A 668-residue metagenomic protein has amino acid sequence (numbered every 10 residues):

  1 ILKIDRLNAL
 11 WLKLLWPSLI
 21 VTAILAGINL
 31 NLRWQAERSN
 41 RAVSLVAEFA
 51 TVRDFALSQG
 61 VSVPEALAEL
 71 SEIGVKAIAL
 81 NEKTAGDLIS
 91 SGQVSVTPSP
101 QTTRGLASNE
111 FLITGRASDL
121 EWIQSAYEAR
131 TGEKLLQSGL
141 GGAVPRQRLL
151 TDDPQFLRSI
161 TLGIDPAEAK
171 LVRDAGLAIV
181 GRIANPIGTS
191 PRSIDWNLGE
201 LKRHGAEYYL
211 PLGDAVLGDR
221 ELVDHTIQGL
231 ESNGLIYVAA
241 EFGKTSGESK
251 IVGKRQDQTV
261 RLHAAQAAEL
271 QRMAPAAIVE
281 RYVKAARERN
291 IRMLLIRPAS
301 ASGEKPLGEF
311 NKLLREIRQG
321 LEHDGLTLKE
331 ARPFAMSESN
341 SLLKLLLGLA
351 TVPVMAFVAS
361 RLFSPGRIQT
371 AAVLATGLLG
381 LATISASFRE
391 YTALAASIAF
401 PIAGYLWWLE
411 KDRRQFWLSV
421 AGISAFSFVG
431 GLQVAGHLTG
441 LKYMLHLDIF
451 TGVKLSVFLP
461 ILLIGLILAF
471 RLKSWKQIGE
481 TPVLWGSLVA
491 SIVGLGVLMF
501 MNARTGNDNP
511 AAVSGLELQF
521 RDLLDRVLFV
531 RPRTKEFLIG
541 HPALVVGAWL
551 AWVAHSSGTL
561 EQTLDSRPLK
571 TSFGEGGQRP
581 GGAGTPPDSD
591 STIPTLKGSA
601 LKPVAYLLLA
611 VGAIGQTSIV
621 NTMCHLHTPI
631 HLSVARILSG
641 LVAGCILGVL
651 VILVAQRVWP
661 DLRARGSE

Functional and structural regions predicted by a protein language model:
I1, L560-T563, V611: Short intrinsically disordered, low-complexity coil segments enriched in acidic
I1-L2, V63: Generic N-terminal amphipathic/basic segments
L2-D54: Hydrophobic secretory-pathway targeting helix
K3, K13, K76, K83 (+20 more regions): Context-gated lysine
N8-G27, L345-G558, D590, P594-E668: Alpha-helical transmembrane segments of integral membrane proteins
W34-S339: Soluble extramembrane regions of membrane proteins in the secretory/endomembrane system
S557-L596: Intrinsic disorder/low-complexity segments
